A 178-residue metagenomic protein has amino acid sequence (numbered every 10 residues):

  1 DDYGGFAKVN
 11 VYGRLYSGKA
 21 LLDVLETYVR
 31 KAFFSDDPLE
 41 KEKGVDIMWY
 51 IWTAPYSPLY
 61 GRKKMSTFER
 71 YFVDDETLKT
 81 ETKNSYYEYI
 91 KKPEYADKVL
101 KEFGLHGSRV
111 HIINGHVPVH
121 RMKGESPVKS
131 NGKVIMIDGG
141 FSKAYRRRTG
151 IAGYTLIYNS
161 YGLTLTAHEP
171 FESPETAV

Functional and structural regions predicted by a protein language model:
D1-V178: Feature recognizes metal-dependent phosphohydrolase scaffolds
